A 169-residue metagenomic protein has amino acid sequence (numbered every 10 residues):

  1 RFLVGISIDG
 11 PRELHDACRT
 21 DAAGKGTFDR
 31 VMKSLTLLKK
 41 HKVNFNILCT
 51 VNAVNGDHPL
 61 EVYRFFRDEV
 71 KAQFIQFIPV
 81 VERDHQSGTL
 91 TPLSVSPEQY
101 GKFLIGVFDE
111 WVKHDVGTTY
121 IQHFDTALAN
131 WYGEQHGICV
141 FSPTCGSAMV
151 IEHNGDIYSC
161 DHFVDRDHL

Functional and structural regions predicted by a protein language model:
R1-V80: Radical SAM/AdoMet-radical enzyme domain recognition
V81-H85: Active-site-proximal loop/short-helix segments that contain or immediately flank catalytic acid/base residue(s)
Q86-D167: A C-terminal junction/extension of Radical SAM enzymes
